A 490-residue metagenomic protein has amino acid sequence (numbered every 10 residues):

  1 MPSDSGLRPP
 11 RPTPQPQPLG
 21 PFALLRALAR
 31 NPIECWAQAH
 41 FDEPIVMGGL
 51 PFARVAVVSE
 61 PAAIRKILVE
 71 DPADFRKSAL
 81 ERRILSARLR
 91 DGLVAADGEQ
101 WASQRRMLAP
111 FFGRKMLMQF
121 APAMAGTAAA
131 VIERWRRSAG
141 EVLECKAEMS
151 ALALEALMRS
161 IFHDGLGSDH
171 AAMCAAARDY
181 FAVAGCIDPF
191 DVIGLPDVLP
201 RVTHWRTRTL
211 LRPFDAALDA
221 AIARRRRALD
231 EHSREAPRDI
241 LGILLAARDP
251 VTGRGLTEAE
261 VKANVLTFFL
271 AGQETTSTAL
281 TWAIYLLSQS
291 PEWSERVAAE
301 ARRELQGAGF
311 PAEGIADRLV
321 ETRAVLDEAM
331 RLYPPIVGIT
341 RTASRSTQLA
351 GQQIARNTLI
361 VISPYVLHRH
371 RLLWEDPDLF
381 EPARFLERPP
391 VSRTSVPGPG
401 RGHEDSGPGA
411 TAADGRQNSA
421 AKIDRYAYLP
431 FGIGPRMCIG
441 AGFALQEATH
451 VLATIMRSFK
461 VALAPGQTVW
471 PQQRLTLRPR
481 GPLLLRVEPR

Functional and structural regions predicted by a protein language model:
M1-E99, S103, M118-E133, G167-S168 (+5 more regions): N-terminal membrane-proximal hinge/A-helix region immediately C-terminal to the signal-anchor transmembrane segment
P2-T13, R76-R82, Q100, M116-T278 (+1 more regions): Cytochrome P450 heme-thiolate monooxygenase catalytic core
S3-S5, E34, Q38-F41, A128 (+8 more regions): Cytochrome P450 proximal C-terminal region
R11-G20, A121-A125, C174-D179, E231-G242 (+9 more regions): Cytochrome P450 I-helix active-site segment
E60, G272, N357: Short, conserved phosphate/pyrophosphate- and ester-handling motifs at nucleotide-, phospho-/glycolipid
T275-S294, A298-E300, G442-S458: Cytochrome P450 catalytic-core helices
I362-V396, G402-N418: Conserved cytochrome P450 K-helix/beta-meander segment immediately N-terminal to the heme-binding cysteine loop
